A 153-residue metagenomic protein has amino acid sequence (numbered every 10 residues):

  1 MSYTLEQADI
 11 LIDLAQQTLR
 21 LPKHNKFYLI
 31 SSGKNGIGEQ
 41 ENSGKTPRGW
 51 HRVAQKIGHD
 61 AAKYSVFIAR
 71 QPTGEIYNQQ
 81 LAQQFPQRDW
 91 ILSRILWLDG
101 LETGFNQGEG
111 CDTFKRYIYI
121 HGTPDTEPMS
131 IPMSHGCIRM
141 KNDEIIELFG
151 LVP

Functional and structural regions predicted by a protein language model:
M1-D9, L29-S43, E75-A82: N-terminal post-signal-peptidase region of extra-cytosolic proteins
S2-D13, E147-L151: Short linear motifs in intrinsically disordered
L5-Q7, L14-Q16, N25, R48 (+2 more regions): Extracytoplasmic
D9-L11, L29, R52, I95-W97 (+1 more regions): Soluble periplasmic/extracytoplasmic beta-strand elements of cell-envelope proteins
L14, P22-H51, I57: Glycine-rich catalytic cores of cysteine/serine-nucleophile enzymes that process amide/ester linkages in cell-envelope
K56-I57, A62: "…centered on the first transmembrane helix and the immediately adjacent amphipathic helix/loop
K63-P153: Exported/periplasmic cell-wall-interacting domains
